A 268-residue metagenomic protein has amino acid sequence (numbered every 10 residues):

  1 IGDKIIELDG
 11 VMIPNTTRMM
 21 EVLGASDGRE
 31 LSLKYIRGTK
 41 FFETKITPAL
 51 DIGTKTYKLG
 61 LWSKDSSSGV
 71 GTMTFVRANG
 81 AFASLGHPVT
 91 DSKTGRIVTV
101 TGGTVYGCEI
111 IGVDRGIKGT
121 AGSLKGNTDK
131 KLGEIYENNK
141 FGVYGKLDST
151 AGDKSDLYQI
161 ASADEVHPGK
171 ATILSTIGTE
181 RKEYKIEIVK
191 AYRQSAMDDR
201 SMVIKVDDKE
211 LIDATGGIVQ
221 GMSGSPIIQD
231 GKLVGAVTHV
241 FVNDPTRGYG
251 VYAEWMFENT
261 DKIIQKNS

Functional and structural regions predicted by a protein language model:
I1-K4, G24-A25, G217-G221: A short glycine-leucine-enriched loop at secondary-structure breakpoints that most characteristically corresponds
I1-T16, I227-Q229, V234-G235: Conserved PDZ fold ligand-binding element
I6-G10, M20, L59-G60, Q159: Second-shell loop/turn segments in exported
G10-V11, I36, T176, H239: Short, surface-exposed secondary-structure boundary micro-motifs
V11-V22, E43, K182-K185, N243-R247: Short, Lys/Arg- and Gly-enriched loop/turn segments at beta-strand edges
M20-G60: PDZ-domain C-terminal substructure recognizer with occasional recognition of PDZ-binding tails
S32-K34, T172-L174, P226: Residue-level detector of beta-strand face positions
A49-G216, Q220, Q229-D230, T238 (+1 more regions): Serine endopeptidase catalytic core focused on the charge-relay Asp
